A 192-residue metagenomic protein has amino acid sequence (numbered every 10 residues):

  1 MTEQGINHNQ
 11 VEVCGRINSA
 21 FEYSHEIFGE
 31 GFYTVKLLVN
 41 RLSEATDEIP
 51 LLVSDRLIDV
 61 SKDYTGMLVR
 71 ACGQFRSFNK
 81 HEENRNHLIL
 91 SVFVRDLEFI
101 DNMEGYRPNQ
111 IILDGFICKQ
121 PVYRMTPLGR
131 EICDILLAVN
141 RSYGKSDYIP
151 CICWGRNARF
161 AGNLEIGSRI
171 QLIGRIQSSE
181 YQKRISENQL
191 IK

Functional and structural regions predicted by a protein language model:
M1-K192: OB-fold and OB-like single-stranded nucleic-acid-recognition modules and their adjacent interaction interfaces
